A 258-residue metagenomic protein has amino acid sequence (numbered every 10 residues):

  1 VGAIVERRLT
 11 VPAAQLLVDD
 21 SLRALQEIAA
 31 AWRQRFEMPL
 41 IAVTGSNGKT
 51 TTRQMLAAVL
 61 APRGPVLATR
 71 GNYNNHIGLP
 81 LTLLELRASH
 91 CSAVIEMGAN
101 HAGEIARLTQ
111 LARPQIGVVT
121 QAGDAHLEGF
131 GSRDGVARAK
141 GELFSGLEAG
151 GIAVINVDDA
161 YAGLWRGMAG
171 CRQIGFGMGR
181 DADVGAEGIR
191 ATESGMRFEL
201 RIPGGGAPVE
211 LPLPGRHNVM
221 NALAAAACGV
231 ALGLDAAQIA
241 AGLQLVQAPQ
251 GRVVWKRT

Functional and structural regions predicted by a protein language model:
V1, R63-G64, G233: Glycine-centered loop/turn motif at secondary-structure junctions
V1-R7, T69-N72: A short glycine-rich beta-strand->turn/loop micro-motif centered on a GG-aromatic cluster
V5-A13, I116-T258: Acidic, Mg2+-coordinating active-site environments of NTP-dependent enzymes
V11, L17, A24-V157, L164-A169: Phosphate-binding loop of NTP-binding sites
L22, Q26-A29, A240, Q244: Generic detector of well-ordered alpha-helical segments enriched in charged/polar residues, highlighting helical
